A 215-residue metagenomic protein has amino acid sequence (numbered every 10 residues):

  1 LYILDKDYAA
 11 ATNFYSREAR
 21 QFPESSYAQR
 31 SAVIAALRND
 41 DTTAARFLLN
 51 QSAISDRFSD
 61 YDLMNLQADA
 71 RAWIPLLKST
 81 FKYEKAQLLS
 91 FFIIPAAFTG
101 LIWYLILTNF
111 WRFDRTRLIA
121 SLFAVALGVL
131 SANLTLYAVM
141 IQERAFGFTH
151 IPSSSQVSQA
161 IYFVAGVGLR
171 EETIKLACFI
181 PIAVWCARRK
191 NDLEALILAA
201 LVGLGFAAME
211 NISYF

Functional and structural regions predicted by a protein language model:
L1-F215: Hydrophobic alpha-helical segments at protein termini of multi-pass membrane proteins
